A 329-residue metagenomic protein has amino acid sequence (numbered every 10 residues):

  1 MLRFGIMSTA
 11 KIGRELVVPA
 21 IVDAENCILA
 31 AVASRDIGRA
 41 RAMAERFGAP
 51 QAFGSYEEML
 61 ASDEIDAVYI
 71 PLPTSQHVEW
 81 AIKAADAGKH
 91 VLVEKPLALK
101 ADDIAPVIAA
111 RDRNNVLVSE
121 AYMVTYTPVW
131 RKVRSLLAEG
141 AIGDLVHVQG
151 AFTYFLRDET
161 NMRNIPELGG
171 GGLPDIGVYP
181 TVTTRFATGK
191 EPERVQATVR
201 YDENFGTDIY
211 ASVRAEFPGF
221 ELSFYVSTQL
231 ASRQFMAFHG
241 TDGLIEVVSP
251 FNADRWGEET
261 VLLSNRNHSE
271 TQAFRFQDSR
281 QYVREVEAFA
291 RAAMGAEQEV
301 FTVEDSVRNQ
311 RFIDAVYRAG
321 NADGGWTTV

Functional and structural regions predicted by a protein language model:
M1, E58, A67-Y69, A288-V329: C-terminal helix-rich "cap/oligomerization" subdomain common to oxidoreductases
M1-F47, A290: N-terminal Rossmann-like dinucleotide-binding module
I6, G13, F53, V93 (+3 more regions): Hydrophobic residues in well-ordered beta-strands that form the structural core
I12, R255, F274-E287: Active-site loop of classical SDR/Rossmann-like NAD(P)-dependent oxidoreductases, centered on the catalytic Tyr-X3-Lys
F47-A109: Beta-loop-alpha module in the N-terminal Rossmann-like domain of NAD(P)-dependent dehydrogenases, especially those
A105-M123, D144-V146, G150: Rossmann-fold dehydrogenase core element
V124-N204, D323: Predominantly a Rossmann-like dinucleotide-binding segment in NAD(P)-dependent oxidoreductases
T181-D254, V283-E297: Contiguous beta-strand/loop segments that form the cofactor/metal-binding neighborhood of enzyme cores
